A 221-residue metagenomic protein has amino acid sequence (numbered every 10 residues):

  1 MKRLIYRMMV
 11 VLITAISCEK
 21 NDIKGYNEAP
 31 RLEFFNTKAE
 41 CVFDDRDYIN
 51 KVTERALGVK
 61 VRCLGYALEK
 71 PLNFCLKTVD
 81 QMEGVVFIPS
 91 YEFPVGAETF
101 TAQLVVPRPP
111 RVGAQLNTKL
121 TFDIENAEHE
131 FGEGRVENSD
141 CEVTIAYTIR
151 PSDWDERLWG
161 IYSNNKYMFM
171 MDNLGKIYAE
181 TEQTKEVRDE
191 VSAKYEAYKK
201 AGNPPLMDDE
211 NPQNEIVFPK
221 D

Functional and structural regions predicted by a protein language model:
K2-V11: Sec-dependent signal peptide recognition, specifically the positively charged N-region followed immediately by
T14-S17: C-terminal motif of bacterial Sec signal peptides marking the signal peptidase cleavage site
E19-P71, Q81-M82, Q115-K119, N126-D221: Intrinsically disordered, low-complexity regulatory regions in eukaryotic proteins
V42-R46, V86-S90, V105: Short structured motifs
T78-E92: Short beta-strand and strand-turn-strand segments in soluble, beta-rich domains
Y91-F100: Short proline/glycine- and polar residue-rich coil/turn motifs
T99-P107: Exposed aromatic-hydrophobic patches
P107-G113: Short, surface-exposed loop/turn segments at beta-strand-coil junctions that are enriched for proline with nearby
